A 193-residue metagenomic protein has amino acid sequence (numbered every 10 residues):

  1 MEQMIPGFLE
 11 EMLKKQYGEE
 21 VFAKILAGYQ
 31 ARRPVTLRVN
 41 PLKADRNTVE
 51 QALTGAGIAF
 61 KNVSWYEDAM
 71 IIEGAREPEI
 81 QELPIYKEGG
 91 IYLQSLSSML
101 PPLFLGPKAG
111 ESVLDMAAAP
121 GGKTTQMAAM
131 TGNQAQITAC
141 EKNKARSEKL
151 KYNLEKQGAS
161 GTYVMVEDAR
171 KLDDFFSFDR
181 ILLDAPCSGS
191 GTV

Functional and structural regions predicted by a protein language model:
M1-V193: S-adenosylmethionine
